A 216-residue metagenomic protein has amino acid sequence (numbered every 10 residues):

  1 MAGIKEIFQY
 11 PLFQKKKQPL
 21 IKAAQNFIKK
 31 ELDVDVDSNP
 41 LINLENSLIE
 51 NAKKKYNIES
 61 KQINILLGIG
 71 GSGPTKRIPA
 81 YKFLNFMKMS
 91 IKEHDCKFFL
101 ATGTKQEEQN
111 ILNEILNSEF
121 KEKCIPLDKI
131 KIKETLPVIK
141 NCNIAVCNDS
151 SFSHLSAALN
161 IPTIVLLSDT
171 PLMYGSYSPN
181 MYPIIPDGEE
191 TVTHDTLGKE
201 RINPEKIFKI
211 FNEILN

Functional and structural regions predicted by a protein language model:
M1-N216: Catalytic machinery of carbohydrate-active enzymes, primarily nucleotide-sugar-dependent glycosyltransferases
